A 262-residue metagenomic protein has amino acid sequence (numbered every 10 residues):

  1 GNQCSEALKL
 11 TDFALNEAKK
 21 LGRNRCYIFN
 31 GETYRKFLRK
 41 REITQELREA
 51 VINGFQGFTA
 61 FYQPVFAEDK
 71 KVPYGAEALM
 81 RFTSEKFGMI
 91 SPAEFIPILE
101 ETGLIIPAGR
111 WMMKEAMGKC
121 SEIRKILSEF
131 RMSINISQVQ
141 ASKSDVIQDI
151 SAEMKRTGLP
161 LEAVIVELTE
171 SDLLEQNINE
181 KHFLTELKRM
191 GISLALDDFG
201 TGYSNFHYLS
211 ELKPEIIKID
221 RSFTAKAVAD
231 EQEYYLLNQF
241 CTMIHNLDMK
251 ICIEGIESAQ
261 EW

Functional and structural regions predicted by a protein language model:
G1, K36, A67-E68, V72-E77 (+2 more regions): Catalytic core of bacterial c-di-GMP phosphodiesterases, primarily the EAL and HD-GYP domains, capturing alpha-helical
G1-A7, E32-K36, P64-K70, F82-F87 (+2 more regions): Catalytic strand-loop-helix junctions within cyclic-nucleotide turnover domains
G1-L21, Y27-E42, E46, E94 (+6 more regions): Cyclic nucleotide signaling catalytic output domains
C4, K40-I43, G109, K143-V146 (+4 more regions): The cytosolic transmitter module of two-component sensor histidine kinases
A7-A14, A78, E94, I98-L99 (+6 more regions): Structural preference for long, well-ordered alpha-helical segments in enzyme cores
R39-I98, N135, L196, I253: Active-site core of bacterial EAL-family cyclic-dinucleotide phosphodiesterase domains
G88-P92, E101, L196-L209, E233: Catalytic-site-adjacent helices and loops of nucleotide signaling machinery
A152-A227, C241-W262: The catalytic core of metal-dependent phosphodiesterases that act on cyclic dinucleotides
